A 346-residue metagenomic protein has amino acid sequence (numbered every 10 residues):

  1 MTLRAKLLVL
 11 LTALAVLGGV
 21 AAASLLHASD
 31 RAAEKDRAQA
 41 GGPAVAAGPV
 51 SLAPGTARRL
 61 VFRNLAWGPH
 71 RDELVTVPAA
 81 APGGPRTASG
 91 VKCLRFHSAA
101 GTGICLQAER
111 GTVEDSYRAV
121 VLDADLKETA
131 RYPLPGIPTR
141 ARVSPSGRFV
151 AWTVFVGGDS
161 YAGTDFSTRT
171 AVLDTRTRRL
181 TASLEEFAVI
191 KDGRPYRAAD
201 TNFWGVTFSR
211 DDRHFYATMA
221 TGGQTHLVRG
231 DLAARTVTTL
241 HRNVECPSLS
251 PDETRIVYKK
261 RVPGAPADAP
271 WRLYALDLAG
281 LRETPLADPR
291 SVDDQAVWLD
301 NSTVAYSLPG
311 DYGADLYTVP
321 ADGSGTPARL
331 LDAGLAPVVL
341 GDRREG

Functional and structural regions predicted by a protein language model:
L8-S24: Hydrophobic membrane-insertion alpha-helices, especially the h-region of bacterial N-terminal signal peptides
S24-R31, G68-G84, G111-Y132, G158-A188 (+3 more regions): Beta-propeller blade-edge and WD-like acidic-aromatic loop motif
S29-A79, G83-Q107: Beta-strand-rich domains and repeat architectures in extracellular enzymes and scaffolds, especially beta-propellers
G48-A57, R95-T102, A141-V150, V154 (+4 more regions): Blade-terminus and WD-like Trp-Asp/Gly-His loop motifs, strongest in beta-propeller folds
R63, L106-A108, T153, T218 (+2 more regions): Residue-level marker for isolated small/hydroxyl-bearing positions within beta-strands of beta-sheet-rich domains
S89-H97, T129, P133-R140, E186-K191 (+3 more regions): Short coil/turn segments at the loop-to-beta-strand junctions that recur within blades of beta-propeller repeat folds
K127-R142, R148, T153, D159 (+1 more regions): Asp-box/WD-like beta-propeller blade repeats and closely related beta-sheet repeat scaffolds
R178-A199, A333-G346: Surface-exposed loop and turn segments in beta-propeller and other repeat-based domains that flank or scaffold
